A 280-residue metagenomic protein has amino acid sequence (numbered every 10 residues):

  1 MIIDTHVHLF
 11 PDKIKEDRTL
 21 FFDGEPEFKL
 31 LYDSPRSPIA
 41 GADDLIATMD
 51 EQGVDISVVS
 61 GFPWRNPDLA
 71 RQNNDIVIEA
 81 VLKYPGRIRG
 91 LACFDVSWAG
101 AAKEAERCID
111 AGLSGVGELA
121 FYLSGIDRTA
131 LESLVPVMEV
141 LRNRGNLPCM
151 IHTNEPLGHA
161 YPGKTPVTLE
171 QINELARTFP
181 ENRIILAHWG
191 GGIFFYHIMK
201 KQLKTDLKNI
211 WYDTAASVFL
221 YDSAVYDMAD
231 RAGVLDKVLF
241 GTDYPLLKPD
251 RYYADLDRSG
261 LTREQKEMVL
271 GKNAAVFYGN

Functional and structural regions predicted by a protein language model:
M1-H8, D12-I56, E106, V234-L239 (+1 more regions): Mid-to-C-terminal alpha-helical segments outside catalytic/metal-binding sites
D4, V58-G61, C93, I185-H188 (+3 more regions): Short beta-strand segments
H6, M49, V77, C108 (+7 more regions): Conserved, mostly hydrophobic/aromatic
F10-K13, W64-P67, V96-G100, L123-G125 (+4 more regions): Active-site environment of divalent metal-dependent phosphoester hydrolases
I14-T19, R71, K103-E104, Y161-K164 (+3 more regions): Short aromatic-enriched loop/helix-cap "lid" or pocket-rim segments at secondary-structure transitions that line
A42-I46, N74-V81, A105-E106, L134-M138 (+3 more regions): Generic structural signal for well-ordered alpha-helices, preferentially at hydrophobic/aromatic core positions
D55-I56, W64-L157, Y161: Active-site gating/metal-coordination segments in enzymes
S114-G115, A120, D127-L239: Catalytic pocket-lining loop regions of alpha/beta-barrel enzymes, especially the amidohydrolase/enolase/GH5 lineages
